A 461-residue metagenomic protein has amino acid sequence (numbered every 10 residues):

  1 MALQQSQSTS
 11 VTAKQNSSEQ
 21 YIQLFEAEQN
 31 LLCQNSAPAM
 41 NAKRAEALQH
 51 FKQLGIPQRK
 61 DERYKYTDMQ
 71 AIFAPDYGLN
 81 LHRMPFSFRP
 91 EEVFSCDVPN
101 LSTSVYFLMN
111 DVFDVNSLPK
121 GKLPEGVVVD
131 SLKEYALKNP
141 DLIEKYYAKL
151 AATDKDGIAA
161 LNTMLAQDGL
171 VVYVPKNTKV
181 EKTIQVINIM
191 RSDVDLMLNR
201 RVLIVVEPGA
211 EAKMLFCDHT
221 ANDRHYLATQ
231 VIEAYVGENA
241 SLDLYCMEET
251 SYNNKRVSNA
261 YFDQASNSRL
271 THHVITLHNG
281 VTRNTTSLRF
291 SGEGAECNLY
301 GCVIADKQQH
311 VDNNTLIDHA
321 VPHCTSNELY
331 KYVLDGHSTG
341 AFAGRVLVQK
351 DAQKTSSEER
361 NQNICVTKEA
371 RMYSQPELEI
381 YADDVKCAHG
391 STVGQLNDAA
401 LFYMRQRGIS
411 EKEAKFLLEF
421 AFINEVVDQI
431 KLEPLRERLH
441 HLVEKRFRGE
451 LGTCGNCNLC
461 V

Functional and structural regions predicted by a protein language model:
A2-A160, L329, D335: N-terminal amphipathic, basic helical "cap/leader" segment at the start of enzyme domains
Q5-V11, P124-I409, I423, V427-N456 (+1 more regions): Conserved beta-strand/loop scaffold segments within soluble protein domains that form the structured core and edges
